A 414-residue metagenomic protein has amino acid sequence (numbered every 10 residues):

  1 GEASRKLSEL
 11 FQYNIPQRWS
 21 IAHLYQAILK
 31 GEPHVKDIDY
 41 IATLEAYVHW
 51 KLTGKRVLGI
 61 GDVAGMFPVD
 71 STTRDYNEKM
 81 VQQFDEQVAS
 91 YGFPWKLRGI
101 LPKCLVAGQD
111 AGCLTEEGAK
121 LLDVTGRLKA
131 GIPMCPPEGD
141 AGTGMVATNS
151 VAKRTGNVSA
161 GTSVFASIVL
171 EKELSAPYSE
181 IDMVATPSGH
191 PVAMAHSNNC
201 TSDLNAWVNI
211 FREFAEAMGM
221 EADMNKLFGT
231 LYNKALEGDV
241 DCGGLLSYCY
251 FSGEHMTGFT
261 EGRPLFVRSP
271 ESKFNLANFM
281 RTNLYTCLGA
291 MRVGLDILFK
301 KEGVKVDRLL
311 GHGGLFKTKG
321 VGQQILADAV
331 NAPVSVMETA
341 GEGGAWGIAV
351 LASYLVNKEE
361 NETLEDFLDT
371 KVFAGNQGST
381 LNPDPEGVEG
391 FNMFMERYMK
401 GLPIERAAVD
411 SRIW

Functional and structural regions predicted by a protein language model:
G1-L58, D62, F67-W95, G108-L310 (+1 more regions): Active-site core segments that coordinate phosphate-bearing ligands/cofactors across diverse enzyme families
K103-L105: A cyclin-like helical interaction fold
